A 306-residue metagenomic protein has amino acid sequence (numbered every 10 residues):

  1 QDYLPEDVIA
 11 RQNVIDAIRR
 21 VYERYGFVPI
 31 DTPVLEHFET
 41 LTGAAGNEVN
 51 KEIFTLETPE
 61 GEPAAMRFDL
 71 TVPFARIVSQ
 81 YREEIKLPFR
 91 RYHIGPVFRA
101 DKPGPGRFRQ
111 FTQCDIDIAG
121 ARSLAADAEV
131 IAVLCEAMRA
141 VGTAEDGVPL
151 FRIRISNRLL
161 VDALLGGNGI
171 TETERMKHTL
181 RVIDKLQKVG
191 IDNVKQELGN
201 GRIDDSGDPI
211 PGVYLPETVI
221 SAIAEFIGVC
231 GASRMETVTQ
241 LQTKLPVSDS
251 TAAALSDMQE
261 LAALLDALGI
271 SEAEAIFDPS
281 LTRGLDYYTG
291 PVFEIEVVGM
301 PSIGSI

Functional and structural regions predicted by a protein language model:
D2-V8: Auxiliary tRNA-acceptor-end handling modules of aminoacyl-tRNA synthetases
I9-Y25, E36-E39, E60-G61, T71-E84 (+4 more regions): Positively charged, Gly/Ser-enriched RNA/tRNA-binding surfaces
V28, F151: Short acidic/polar active-site loop segments enriched in Thr and Asp
I30-A64, R107: Polyanion/phosphate-binding surface patch
K51-P59, G169-I203, V297-M300: Acidic, His- and aromatic-enriched active-site or binding-groove loops in soluble protein domains that engage sugars
H93, I153-R154: Extended hydrophobic secondary-structure segments that form protein cores and membrane-embedded regions
R154-L164: Short, highly charged C-terminal tails/helix-capping segments
